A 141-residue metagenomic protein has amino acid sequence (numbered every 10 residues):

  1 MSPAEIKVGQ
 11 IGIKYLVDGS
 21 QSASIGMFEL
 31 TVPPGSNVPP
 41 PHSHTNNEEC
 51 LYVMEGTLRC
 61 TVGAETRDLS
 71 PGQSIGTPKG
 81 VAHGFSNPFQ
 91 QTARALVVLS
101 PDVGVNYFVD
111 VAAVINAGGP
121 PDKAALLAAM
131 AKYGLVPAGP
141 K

Functional and structural regions predicted by a protein language model:
E5-P41, N47-E48: A short glycine-rich, His/Asp/Glu-containing loop-to-beta-strand
G12, C50, T57-R59, T66 (+2 more regions): Structural motif
Q21-A23, P33-N37, T57-R59, T66 (+1 more regions): Short, charged/polar surface micro-motifs in flexible loops or helix N-caps
A23, R59, K79-V105: Ligand-binding loop in jelly-roll beta-barrel domains
S24, E49-Y52, Y107-D110: Residue-level recognition of specific faces of alpha-helices
E29-P33, S43-T61, V98: Short, conserved beta-strand element in jelly-roll/cupin
A64-A82: Short acidic-glycine-tyrosine-enriched beta hairpin
Q91-K141: Double-stranded beta-helix
